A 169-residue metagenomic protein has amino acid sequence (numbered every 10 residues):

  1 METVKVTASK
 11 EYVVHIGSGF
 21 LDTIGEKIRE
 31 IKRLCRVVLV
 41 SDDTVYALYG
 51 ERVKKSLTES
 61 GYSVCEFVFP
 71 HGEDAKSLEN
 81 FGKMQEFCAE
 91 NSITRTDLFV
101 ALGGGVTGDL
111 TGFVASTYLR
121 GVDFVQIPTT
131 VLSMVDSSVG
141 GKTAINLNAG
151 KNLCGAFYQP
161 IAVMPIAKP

Functional and structural regions predicted by a protein language model:
M1-L98: ATP/NTP phosphate-donor binding region
H15, F113-P169: A glycine/threonine-rich phosphate-anchoring loop and its flanking beta-alpha core in nucleotide/phosphate-binding
P70, A101, T130: Residue-level "edge-of-site" marker
G105: Acidic-aromatic/histidine active-site loop/patch
G108: Catalytic nucleophile loop
